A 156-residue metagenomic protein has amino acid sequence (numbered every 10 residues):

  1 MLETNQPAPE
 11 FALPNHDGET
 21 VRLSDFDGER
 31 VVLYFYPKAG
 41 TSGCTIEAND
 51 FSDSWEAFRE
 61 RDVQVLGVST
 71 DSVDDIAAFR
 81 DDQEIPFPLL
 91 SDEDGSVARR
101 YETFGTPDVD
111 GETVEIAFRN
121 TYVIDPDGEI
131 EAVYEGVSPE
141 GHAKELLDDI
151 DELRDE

Functional and structural regions predicted by a protein language model:
M1-E156: Chalcogenol-based redox active-site neighborhoods
